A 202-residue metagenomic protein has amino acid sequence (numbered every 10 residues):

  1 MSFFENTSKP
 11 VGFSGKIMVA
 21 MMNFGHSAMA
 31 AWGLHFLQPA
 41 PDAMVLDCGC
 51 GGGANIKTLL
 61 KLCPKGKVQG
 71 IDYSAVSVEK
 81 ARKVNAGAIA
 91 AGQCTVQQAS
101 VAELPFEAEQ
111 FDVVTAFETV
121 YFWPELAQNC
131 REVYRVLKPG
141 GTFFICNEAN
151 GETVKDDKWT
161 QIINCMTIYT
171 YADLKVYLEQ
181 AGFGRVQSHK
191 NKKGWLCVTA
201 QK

Functional and structural regions predicted by a protein language model:
S2-F4, P10-N23, S27, R131 (+1 more regions): C-terminal alpha-helical "lid/dimerization" subdomain adjacent to the S-adenosyl-L-methionine
F24-A43, T58: Conserved alpha-helix/loop element of class I SAM-dependent methyltransferases that forms part of the SAM/SAH-binding
L37-P39, L62-C63, A88, L137: A generic alpha-to-beta junction signature in SAM-dependent methyltransferases
D42, L137-T142: Short glycine-dipeptide loop
M44-E103: Class I SAM-dependent methyltransferase SAM/SAH-binding core
A102-V113: A short acidic, Gly/Pro-enriched loop at the edge of an enzyme's catalytic core that lines a small-molecule cofactor
V113-L126: A short SAM/SAH-binding and catalytic strip from SAM-dependent methyltransferases
A127-P139: A short glycine-rich, Lys/Arg-flanked "PGG" loop and its adjoining helix->strand segment in the class I
